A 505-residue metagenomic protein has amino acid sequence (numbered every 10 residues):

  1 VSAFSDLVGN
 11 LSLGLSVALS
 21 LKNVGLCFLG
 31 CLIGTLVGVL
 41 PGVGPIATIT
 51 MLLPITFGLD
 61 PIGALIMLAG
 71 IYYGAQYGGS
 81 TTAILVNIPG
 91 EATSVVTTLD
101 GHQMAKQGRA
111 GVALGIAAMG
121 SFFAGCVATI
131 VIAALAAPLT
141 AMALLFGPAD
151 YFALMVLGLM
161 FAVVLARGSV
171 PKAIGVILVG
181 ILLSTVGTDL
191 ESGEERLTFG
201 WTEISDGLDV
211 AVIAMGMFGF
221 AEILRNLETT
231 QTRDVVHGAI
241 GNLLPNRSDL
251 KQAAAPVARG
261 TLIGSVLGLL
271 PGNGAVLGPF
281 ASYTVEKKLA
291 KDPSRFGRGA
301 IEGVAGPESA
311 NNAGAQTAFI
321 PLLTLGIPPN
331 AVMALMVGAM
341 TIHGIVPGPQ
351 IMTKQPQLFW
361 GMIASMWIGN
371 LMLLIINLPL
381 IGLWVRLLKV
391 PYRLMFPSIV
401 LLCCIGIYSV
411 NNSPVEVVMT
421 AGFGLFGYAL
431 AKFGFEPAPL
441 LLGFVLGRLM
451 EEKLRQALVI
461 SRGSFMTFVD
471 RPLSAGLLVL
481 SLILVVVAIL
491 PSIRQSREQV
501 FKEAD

Functional and structural regions predicted by a protein language model:
V1-A64, T140, E195-A300, V385 (+3 more regions): Helix-loop-helix hairpins and the membrane-proximal interhelical loops of multi-pass alpha-helical transport proteins
S2-A3, G115-E228, I342-R494: Membrane-embedded alpha-helical modules
C31-P45, G74-N87, A162-R167, T261-P271 (+3 more regions): Transmembrane alpha-helix interface/packing and boundary motifs in multi-pass membrane proteins, characterized by
V37-I46, I84-V95, V127-V131, L267-V276 (+4 more regions): Short helix-coil transition sites and intra-membrane helix breaks within transmembrane domains of multi-pass
P45-P54, L68, A83-Q103, A134 (+6 more regions): Re-entrant/interfacial helical elements at transmembrane boundaries that shape and gate the permeation pathway
I62-I66, Q103-G120, K291-G303, A331-A334 (+1 more regions): Membrane-interface alpha-helices at helix entry/exit sites of multi-pass transporters
Y72-I84, G90, A300-L325, P329 (+1 more regions): A structural-propensity feature for long, helix-poor, extended segments
Y73-G78, M119-V131, L139, L183 (+3 more regions): Membrane-embedded alpha-helical segments of transport systems, primarily multispan ion/solute transporters
